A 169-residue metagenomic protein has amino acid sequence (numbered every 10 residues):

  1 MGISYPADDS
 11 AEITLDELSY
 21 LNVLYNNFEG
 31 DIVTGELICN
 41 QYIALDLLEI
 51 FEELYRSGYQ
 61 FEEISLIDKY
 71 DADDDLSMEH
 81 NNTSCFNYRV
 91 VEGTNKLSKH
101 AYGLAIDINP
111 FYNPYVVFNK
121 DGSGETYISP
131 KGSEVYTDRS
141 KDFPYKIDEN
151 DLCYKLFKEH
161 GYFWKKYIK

Functional and structural regions predicted by a protein language model:
M1-Y5, A11: N-terminal low-complexity, Pro/Thr/Ser-rich intrinsically disordered segments that act as propeptides or flexible
A7-D8, E92: Glycine-rich, charged/polar anion/phosphate-binding loops that engage phosphate groups from diverse ligands
I13-M78: Active-site acidic/histidine clusters and adjacent loop/turn architecture that either coordinate catalytic ions
L21-V23, I50, L54, F86 (+3 more regions): Generic structural hydrophobic/aromatic packing signal, biased to beta-strands
I43-I50, L104, E149-C153: Stable alpha-helical elements in mature extracytoplasmic
F61-E62, L76-F111: Mid-length scaffold segments of soluble, non-membrane domains
V91-G93, I106-K169: Catalytic cores and adjacent binding grooves of peptidoglycan-active enzymes
